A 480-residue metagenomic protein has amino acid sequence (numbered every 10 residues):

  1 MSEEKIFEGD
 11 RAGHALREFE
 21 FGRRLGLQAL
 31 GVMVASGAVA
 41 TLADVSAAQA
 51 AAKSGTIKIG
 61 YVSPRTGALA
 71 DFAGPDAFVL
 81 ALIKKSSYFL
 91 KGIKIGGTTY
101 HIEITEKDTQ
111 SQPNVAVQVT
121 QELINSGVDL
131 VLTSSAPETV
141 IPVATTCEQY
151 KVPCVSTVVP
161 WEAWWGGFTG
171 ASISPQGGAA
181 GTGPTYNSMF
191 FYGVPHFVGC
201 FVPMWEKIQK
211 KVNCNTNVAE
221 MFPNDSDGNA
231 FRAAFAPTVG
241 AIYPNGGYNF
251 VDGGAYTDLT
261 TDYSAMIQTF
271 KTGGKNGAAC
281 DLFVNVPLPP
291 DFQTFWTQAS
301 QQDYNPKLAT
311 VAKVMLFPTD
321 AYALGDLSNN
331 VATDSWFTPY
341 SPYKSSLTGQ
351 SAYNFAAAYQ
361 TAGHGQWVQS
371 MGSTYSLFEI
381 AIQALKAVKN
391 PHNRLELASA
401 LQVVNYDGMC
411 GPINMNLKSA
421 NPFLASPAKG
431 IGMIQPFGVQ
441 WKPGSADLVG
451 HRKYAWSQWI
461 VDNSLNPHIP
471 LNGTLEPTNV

Functional and structural regions predicted by a protein language model:
M1-G22, V32-S36: N-terminal secretory signal peptides
E18-L27, V45-Q49: Twin-arginine (Tat) signal peptide motif
A40-V62: C-terminal segment of N-terminal export signals and the immediately downstream linker at the start of the mature
A51, D71-F78, F89-Q176, G193 (+2 more regions): Beta-alpha junction/loop-to-helix N-cap segments that form part of ligand/metal-binding clefts
G60-I83, K107-P113, S135-A136, P223-A230 (+1 more regions): Extracytoplasmic "Venus flytrap"
D129-A255, K307-T333: Extracytoplasmic ligand/sensor domains, especially the bilobed periplasmic-binding protein
T169, V194-P195, A299-Y375, A387-V388 (+2 more regions): Extracellular/periplasmic periplasmic-binding protein-like sensory domains
A358-M371, I382-H451: Segments of small-molecule ligand-sensing domains
